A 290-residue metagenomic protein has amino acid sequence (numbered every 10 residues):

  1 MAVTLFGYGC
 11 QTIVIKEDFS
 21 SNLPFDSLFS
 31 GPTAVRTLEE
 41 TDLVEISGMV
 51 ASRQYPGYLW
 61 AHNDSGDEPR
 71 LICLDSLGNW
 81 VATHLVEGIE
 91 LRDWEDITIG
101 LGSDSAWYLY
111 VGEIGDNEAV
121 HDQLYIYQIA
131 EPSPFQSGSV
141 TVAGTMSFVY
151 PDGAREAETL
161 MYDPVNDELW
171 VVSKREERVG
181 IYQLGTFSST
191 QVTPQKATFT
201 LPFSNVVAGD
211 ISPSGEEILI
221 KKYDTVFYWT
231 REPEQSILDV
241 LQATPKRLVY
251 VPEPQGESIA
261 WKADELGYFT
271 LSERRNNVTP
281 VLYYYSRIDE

Functional and structural regions predicted by a protein language model:
M1-Y8: Bacterial N-terminal signal peptides
C10-E290: Sequence/structural signature of beta-propeller domains
